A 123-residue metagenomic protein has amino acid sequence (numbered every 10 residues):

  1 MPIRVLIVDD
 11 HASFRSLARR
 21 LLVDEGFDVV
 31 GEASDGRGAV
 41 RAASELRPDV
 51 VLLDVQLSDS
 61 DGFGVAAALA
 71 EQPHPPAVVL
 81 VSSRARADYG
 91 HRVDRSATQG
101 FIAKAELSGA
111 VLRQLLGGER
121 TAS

Functional and structural regions predicted by a protein language model:
P2, R47-D49, P73-A77: His-Asp phosphorelay/catalytic-motif detector in bacterial-type signaling
V8-D9, A33, V51: Conserved sequence signature across two-component system core domains
A12-G31: Two-component/phosphorelay signaling modules centered on CheY-like receiver
D35-G38, D61-G64: Acidic catalytic/metal-coordinating carboxylates
S58: The feature encodes the CheY-like receiver
G62, V93-I102: As written
F63-H74: Short amphipathic alpha-helix used as the core "switch/output" element in two-component signaling
V81-S82: Hydrophobic/aromatic residues positioned on beta-strands within the core alpha/beta folds
